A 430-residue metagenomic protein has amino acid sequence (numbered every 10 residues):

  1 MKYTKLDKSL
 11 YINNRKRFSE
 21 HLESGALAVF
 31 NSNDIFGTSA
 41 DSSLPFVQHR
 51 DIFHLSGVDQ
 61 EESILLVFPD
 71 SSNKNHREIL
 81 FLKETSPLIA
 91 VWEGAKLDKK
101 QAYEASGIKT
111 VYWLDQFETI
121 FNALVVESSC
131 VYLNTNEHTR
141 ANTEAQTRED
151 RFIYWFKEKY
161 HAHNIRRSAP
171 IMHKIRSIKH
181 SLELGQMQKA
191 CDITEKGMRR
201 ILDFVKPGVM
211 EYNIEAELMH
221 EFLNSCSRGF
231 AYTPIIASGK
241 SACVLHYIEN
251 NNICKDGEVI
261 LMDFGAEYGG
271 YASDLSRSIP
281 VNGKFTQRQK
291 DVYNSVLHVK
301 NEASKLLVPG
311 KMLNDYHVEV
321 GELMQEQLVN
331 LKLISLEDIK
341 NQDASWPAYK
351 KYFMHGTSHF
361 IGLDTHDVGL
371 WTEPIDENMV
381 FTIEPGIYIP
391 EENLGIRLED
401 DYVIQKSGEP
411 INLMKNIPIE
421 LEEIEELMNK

Functional and structural regions predicted by a protein language model:
M1-K430: Active-site neighborhoods and metal-handling regions in enzymes and metal-associated proteins
